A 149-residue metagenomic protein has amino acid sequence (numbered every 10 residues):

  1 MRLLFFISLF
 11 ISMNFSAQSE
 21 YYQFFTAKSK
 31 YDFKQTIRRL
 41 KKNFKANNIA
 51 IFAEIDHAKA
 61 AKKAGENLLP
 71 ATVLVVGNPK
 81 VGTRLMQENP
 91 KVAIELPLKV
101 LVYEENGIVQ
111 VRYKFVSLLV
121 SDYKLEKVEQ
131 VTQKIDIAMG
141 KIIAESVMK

Functional and structural regions predicted by a protein language model:
M1-E20: Bacterial Sec-dependent N-terminal signal peptides
Q18, E95-I108, I143-K149: Short secondary-structure transition/capping segments
Q18-I51, A144: Terminal, regulation- and interaction-focused segments at domain boundaries
F33-T36, L40, H57, V131 (+1 more regions): Stable alpha-helical elements in mature extracytoplasmic
K41, K45, I49-L96, L101-V102: Compact, glycine-rich, soluble single-domain proteins
K99-L125: Beta-strand/loop substructures that line and gate deep hydrophobic ligand-binding cavities in soluble
S117-K149: C-terminal partner/receptor-binding element of secreted or periplasmic proteins
